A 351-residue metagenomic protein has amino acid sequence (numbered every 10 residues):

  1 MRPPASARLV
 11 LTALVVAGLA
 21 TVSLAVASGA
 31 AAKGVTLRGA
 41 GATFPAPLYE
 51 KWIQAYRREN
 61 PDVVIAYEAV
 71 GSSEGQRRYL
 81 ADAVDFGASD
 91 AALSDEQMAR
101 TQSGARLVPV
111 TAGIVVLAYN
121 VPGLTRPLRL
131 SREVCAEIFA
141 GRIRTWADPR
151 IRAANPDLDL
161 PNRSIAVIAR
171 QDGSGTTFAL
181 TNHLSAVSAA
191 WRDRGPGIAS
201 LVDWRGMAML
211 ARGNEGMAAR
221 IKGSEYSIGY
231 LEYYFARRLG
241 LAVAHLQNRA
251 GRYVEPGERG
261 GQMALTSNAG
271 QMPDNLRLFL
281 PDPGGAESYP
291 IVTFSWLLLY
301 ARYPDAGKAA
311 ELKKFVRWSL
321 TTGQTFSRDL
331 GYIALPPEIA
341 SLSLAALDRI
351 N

Functional and structural regions predicted by a protein language model:
M1-V35: Short, low-complexity disordered leader/linker segments with a strong preference for bacterial N-terminal type II
S28-N351: Flexible loop/hinge segments at secondary-structure junctions
